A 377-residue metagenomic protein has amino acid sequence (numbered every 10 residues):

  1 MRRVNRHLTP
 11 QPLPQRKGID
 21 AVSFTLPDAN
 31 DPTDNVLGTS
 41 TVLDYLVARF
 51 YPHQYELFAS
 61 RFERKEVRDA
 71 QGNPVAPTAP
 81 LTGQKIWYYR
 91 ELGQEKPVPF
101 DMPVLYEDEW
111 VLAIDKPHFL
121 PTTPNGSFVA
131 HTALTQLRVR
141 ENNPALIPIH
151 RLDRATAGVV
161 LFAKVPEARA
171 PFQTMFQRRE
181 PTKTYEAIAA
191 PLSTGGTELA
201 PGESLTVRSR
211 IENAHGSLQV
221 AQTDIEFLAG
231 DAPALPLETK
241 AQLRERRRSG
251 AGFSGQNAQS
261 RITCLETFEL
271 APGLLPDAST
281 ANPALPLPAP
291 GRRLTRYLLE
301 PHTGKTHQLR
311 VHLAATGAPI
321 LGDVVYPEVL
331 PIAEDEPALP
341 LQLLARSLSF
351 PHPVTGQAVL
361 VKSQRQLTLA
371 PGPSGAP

Functional and structural regions predicted by a protein language model:
M1-P377: RNA pseudouridine synthases
